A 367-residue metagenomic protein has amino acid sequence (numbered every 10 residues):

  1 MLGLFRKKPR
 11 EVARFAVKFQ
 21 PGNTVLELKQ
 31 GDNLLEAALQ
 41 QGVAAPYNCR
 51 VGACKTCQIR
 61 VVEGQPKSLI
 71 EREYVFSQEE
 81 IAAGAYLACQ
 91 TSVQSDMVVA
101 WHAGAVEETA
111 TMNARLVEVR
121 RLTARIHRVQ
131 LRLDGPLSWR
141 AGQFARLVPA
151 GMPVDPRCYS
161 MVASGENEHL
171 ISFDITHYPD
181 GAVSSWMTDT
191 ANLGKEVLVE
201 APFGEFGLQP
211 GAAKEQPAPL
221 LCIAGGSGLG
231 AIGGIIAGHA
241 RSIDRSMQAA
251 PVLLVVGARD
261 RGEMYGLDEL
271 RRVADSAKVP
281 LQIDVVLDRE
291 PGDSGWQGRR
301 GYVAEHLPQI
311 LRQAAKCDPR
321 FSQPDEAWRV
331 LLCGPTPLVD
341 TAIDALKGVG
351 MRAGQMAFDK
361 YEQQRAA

Functional and structural regions predicted by a protein language model:
M1-L87, V255-A367: Reductase modules of NAD(P)H-dependent flavoproteins
E27, N48-R50, E80, S92 (+2 more regions): Residue-level "contact hotspot" at macromolecular interaction interfaces
V62-Q65, H102-G104, A150, P202-F203: Short, surface-exposed secondary-structure boundary micro-motifs
Y74-V106, R115-I126, R365-A367: Short Fe-S-cluster ligation motifs
T111-E196, A258-D260, V286-R289: Ferredoxin-reductase
A201-E215: A short, basic/flexible loop-to-alpha-helix module at the beginning of a structural domain
G207-Q209, L220-R245, L253: Phosphate-binding glycine-rich loops and their immediate beta-loop-alpha structural context
